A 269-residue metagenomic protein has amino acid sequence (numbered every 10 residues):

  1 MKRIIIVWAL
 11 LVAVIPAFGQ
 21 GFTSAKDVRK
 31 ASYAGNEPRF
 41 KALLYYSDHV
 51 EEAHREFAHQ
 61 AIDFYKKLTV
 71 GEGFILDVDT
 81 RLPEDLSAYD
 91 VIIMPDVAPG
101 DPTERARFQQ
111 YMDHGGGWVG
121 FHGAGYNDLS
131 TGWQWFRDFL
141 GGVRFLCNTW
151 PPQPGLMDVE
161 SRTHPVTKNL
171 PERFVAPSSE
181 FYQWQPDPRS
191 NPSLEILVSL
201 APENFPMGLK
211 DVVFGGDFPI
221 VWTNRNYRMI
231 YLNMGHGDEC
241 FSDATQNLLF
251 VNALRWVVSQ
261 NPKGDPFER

Functional and structural regions predicted by a protein language model:
I4-A13: Sec-dependent N-terminal signal peptides
I15-G19: Sec/Tat signal peptide C-region and signal peptidase I cleavage site
G21-F40, K67, E203-P219, N224-R269: Extracellular ligand-binding/catalytic regions of CAZymes and related secreted enzymes and adhesion modules
F22-D27, Y33, N148-N226, I230: Catalytic beta-strand/loop cores that center a nucleophilic Ser/Cys/Thr and support acyl-enzyme chemistry
A34-R39, V70, D85-A88, T103-E104 (+4 more regions): Extracellular/periplasmic catalytic domains that process cell-envelope and extracellular macromolecules
L44-D128: Helical hinge/lid and interdomain linker segments adjacent to catalytic or ligand-binding clefts that mediate domain
H49-V50, P83, P99, G125-Y126 (+3 more regions): Short, solvent-exposed loop/turn segments at secondary-structure junctions
A98-L170: A glycine-rich, often tryptophan-bearing local segment used as a flexible ligand/cofactor-contacting loop or short
